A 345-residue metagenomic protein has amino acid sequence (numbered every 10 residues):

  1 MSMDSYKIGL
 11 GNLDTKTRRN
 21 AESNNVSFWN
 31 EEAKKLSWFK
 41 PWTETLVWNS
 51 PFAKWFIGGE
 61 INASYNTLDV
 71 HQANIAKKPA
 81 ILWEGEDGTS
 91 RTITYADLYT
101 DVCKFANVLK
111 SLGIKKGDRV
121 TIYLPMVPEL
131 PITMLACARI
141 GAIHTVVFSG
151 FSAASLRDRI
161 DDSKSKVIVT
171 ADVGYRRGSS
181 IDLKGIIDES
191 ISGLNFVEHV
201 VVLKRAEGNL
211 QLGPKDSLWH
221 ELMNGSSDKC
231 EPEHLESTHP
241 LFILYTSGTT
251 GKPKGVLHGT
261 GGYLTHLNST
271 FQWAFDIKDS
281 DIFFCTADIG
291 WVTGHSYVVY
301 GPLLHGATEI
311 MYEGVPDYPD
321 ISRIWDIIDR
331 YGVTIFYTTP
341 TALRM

Functional and structural regions predicted by a protein language model:
L46, T67-T94, K204-Q211: AMP-dependent adenylate-forming
S64, I81-L135, S152-R157, P214-N224 (+1 more regions): Conserved AMP-binding/adenylate-forming core of the ANL superfamily
K77-P79, V201-V202, G213-Y245, K252 (+3 more regions): Conserved pre-ATP/AMP-binding loop-to-beta segment of ANL
D87-G88, V167-S237: ANL superfamily adenylate-forming
L124, T145-D161, V173-Y175, S179-D182 (+2 more regions): ATP-dependent adenylate-forming carboxylate-activation enzymes
P125, V167-I186, E207, Y312-D317 (+1 more regions): Adenylate-forming
G141: Structured binding elements
L264-I282, V292-T334: Conserved AMP-binding/adenylation subdomain of ANL enzymes
